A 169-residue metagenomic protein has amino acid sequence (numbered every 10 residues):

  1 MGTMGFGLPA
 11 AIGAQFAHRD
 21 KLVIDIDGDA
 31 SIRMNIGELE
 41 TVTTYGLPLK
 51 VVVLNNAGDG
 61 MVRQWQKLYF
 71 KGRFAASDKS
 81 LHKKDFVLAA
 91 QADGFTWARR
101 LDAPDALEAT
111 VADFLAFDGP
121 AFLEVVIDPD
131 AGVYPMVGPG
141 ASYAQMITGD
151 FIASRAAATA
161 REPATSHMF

Functional and structural regions predicted by a protein language model:
M1-F169: Thiamine diphosphate
